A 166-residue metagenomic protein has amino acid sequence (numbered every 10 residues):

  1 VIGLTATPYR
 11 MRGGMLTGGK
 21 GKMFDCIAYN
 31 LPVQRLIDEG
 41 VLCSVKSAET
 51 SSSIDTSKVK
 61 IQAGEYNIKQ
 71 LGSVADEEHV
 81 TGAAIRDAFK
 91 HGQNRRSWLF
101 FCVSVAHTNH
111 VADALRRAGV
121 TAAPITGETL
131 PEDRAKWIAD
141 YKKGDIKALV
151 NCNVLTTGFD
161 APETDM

Functional and structural regions predicted by a protein language model:
V1-S47: Post-DEXD/H (motif II) to motif III coupling segment of the RecA-like Helicase ATP-binding lobe
A6-M11, R35-D38, S51-T56, V105-A106 (+2 more regions): Conserved nucleotide-binding/hydrolysis micro-motifs of P-loop NTPases
G18, Q34-G82, R116-T121: Inter-lobe coupling/hinge segments of SF2-like helicase ATPases
M23-F24, R117-G119, E163: Short, structured coil segments at secondary-structure junctions
L42, N94-R95, D145-I146, T164: Short, high-confidence coil segments that cap the C-terminus of an alpha-helix and link into the following beta-strand
Q70-A118: Conserved strand-helix element at the start of the C-terminal RecA-like helicase core
L99, T108-R116, V120-F159: Conserved helicase ATPase core of P-loop NTP-dependent helicases/translocases
D160-M166: Short, intrinsically disordered, charge-balanced linker/junction segments flanking boundaries in proteins
